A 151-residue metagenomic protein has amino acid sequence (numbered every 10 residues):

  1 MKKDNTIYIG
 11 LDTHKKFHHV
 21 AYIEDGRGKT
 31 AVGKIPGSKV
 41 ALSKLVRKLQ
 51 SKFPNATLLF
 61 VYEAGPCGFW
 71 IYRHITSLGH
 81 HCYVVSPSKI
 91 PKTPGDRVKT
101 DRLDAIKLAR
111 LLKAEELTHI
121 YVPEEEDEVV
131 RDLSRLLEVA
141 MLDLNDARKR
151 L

Functional and structural regions predicted by a protein language model:
M1-N5, V32, K44: Intrinsically disordered, low-complexity and often Lys/Arg-enriched segments
K2-E24, L108: Gly/Thr-rich phosphate-binding beta-strand-loop-beta motif of the actin/hexokinase/Hsp70
K16-A41: Short glycine-rich, Thr/Ser-proximal phosphate-binding strand/loop in the N-terminal lobe of ATP-dependent enzymes
K39-L59: Short, basic/hydrophobic alpha-helical segments
A56-G65, L108: Acidic beta-strand-to-loop metal/phosphate-binding motif
G68-Y72: Short, well-ordered alpha-helical microsegments
Y83-L151: Long, charge-rich intrinsically disordered scaffolds of nucleic-acid metabolism proteins
